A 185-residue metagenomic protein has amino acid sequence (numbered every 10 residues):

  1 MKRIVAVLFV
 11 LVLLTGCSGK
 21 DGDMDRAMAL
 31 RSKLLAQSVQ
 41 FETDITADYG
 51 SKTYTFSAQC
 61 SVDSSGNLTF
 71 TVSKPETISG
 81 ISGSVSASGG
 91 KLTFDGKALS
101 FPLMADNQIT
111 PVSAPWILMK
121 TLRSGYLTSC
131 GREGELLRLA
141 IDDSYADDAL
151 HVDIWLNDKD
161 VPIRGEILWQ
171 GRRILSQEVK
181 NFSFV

Functional and structural regions predicted by a protein language model:
M1-G16: Sec-dependent bacterial lipoprotein signal peptides
G16-N67, V185: N-terminal leader/targeting segments and the immediate start of mature chains
L35-S38, C60-L68, S84-G89, E133-G134 (+2 more regions): Short, solvent-exposed coil/turn segments at beta-strand boundaries
A36, G80-S82, M119, S124: A glycine-biased structural micro-motif
I45, L92-Y145: Flexible, processing/modification-adjacent segments and terminal tails in exported/periplasmic/extracellular proteins
K52-A58, T77-V85, D147-A149, R173-S176: Amphipathic hydrophobic-ligand
V62-I117, R173: An acidic-aromatic
T128-V185: Gly/Pro-enriched, hydrophobic low-complexity segments that function as extracytoplasmic propeptides/linkers
